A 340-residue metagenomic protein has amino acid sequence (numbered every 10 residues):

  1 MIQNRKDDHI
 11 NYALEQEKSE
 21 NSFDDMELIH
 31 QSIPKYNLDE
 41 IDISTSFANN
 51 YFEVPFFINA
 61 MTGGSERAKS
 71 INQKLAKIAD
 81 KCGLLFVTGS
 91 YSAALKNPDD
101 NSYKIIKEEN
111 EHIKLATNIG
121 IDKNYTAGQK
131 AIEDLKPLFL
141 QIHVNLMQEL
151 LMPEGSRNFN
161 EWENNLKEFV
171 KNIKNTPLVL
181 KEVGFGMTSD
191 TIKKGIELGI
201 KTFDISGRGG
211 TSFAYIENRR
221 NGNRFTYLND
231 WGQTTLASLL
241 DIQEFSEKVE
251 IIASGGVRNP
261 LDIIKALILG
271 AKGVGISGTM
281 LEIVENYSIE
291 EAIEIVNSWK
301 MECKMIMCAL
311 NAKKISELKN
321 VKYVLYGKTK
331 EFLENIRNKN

Functional and structural regions predicted by a protein language model:
M1-A48, F52, K328-K330, E334-N340: An N-cap/entry alpha-helix motif that binds or orients negatively charged groups
M1-E15, M280-N340: C-terminal extensions of enzymes
S46-Y51, L75-K81, Y103-E111, Q129-P137 (+1 more regions): Acidic (Asp/Glu)-rich catalytic clusters
F47-A93: Active-site cofactor/substrate anionic-group-binding motifs, chiefly glycine- and Lys/Arg-rich phosphate-binding loops
F56-N59, L84-G89, K114-I119, L138 (+5 more regions): Hydrophobic faces of well-ordered beta-strands that scaffold small-molecule active sites in alpha/beta enzyme cores
I58, A79, L140, F203 (+3 more regions): Conserved, mostly hydrophobic/aromatic
R67-S70, S92-N110, D122-A127, Q148-K171 (+4 more regions): Active-site-adjacent beta->alpha loops and helix N-cap segments on the catalytic face of soluble alpha/beta enzymes
N160-N286: Glycine-rich phosphate/ribose-binding loops and adjacent secondary-structure elements that form binding surfaces
